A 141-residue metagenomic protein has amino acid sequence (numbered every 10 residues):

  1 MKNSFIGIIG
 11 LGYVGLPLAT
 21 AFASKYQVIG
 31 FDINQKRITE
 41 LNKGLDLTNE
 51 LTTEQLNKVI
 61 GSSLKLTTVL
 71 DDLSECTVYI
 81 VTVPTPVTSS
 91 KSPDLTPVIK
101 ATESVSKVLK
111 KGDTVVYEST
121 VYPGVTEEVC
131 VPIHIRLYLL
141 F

Functional and structural regions predicted by a protein language model:
K2-F5, Q27, I33-V78, P84-S92 (+2 more regions): Conserved N-terminal Rossmann-fold NAD(P) cofactor-binding segment
L11: Glycine-rich Rossmann-fold phosphate-binding loop(s) that bind the pyrophosphate of adenine dinucleotide cofactors
G15-L16: N-terminal Rossmann-fold NAD(P) dinucleotide-binding loop
F22: Aromatic pocket-lining residues of Rossmann-like dinucleotide-binding sites
V87-F141: Rossmann-like NAD(P)(H) cofactor-binding subdomain of soluble oxidoreductases
